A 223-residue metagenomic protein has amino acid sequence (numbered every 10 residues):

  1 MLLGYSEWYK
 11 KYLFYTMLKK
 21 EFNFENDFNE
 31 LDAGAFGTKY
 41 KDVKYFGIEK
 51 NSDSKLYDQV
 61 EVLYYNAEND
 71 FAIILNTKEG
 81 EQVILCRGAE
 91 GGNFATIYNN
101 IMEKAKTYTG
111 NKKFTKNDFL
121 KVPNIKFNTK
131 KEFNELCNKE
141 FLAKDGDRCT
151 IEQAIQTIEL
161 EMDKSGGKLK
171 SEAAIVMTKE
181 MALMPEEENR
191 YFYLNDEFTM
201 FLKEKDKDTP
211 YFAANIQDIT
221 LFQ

Functional and structural regions predicted by a protein language model:
M1-Q223: Hydrophobic-core positions in well-structured secondary-structure elements of globular domains
